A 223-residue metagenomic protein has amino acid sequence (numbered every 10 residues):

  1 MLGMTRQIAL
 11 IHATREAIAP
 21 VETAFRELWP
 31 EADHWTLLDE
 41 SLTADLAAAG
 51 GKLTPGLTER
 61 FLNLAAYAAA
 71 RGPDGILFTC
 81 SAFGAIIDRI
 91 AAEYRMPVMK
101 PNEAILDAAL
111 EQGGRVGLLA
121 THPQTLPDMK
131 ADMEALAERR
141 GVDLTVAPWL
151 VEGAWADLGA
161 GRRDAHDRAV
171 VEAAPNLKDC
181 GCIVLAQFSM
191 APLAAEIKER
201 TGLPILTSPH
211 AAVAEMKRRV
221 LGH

Functional and structural regions predicted by a protein language model:
M1-H223: Non-catalytic structural scaffold of enzyme domains
